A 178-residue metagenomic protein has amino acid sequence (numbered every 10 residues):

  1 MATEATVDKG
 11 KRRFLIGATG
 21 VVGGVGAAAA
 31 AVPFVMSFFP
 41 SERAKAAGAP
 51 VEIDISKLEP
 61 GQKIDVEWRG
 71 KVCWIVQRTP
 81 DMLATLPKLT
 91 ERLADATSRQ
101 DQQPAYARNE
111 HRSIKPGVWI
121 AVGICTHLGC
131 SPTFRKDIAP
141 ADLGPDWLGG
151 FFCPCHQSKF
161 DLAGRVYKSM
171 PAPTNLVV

Functional and structural regions predicted by a protein language model:
A2-V22: N-terminal secretory signal peptides and thylakoid transit peptides that target proteins across membranes
F14, G70, C125: Divalent metal-coordination and catalytic microenvironments
A18-V32: Hydrophobic membrane-insertion alpha-helices, especially the h-region of bacterial N-terminal signal peptides
A30-V51: Aromatic-capped interface at the extracytoplasmic side of an N-terminal signal-anchor transmembrane helix
A49-P60: Membrane-cytosol interface motif
I55, W68, V76-Q77, V122 (+1 more regions): Pocket-edge structural micro-motifs
G61-E110: Extracytoplasmic/periplasmic/luminal assembly and interaction segments in envelope/secretory/respiratory proteins
E91-V178: Rieske [2Fe-2S] iron-sulfur-binding domain
